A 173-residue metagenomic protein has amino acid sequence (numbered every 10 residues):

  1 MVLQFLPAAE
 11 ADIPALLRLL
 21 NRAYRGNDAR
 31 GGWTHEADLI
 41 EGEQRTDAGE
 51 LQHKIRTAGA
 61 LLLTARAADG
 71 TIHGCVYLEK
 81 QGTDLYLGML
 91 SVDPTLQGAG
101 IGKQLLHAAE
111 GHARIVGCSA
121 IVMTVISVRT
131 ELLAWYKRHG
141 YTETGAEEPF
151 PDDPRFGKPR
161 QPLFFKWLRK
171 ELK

Functional and structural regions predicted by a protein language model:
V2-Q4: Extreme N-terminal starter segment of soluble prokaryotic enzymes
P7-I13, L17-T95, L106-A108, H112 (+2 more regions): Acetyl-CoA-dependent GNAT
L20, G88-S91, G100-G102, Y136 (+1 more regions): Surface-exposed beta-strand edges and their flanking turn/coil or helix-capping segments
T71, D93-H107, R114-V116, S127-L133 (+1 more regions): Conserved glycine-rich acetyl-CoA-binding loop
S119, T124-L133, R138-K173: C-terminal "cap" of GNAT-fold acetyltransferases
